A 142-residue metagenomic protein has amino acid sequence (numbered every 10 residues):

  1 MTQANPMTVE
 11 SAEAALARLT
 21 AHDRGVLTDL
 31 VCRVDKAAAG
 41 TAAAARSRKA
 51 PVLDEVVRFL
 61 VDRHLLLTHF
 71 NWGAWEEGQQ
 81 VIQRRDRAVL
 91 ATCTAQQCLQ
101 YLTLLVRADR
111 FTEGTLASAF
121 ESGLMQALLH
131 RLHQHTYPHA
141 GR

Functional and structural regions predicted by a protein language model:
M1-E10, L67, H130-R142: Short intrinsically disordered terminal tails
A4-N71: Short terminal alpha-helical segments
D23-L30, A88-V106: Short amphipathic alpha-helical heptad-repeat segments
L27, K36-S47, L66, V89-T92 (+2 more regions): Charged, low-complexity interaction regions
S47-A50, D54, T115-L129: Short, charged, amphipathic alpha-helical segments
L65, W72-Q80, Q100-T103: Amphipathic alpha-helical repeat scaffolds of TPR domains
L66-W75, G123-H135: Repeat-associated, polar segments at repeat-unit boundaries in modular proteins
E77-T92: N-terminal acidic leader/helix
